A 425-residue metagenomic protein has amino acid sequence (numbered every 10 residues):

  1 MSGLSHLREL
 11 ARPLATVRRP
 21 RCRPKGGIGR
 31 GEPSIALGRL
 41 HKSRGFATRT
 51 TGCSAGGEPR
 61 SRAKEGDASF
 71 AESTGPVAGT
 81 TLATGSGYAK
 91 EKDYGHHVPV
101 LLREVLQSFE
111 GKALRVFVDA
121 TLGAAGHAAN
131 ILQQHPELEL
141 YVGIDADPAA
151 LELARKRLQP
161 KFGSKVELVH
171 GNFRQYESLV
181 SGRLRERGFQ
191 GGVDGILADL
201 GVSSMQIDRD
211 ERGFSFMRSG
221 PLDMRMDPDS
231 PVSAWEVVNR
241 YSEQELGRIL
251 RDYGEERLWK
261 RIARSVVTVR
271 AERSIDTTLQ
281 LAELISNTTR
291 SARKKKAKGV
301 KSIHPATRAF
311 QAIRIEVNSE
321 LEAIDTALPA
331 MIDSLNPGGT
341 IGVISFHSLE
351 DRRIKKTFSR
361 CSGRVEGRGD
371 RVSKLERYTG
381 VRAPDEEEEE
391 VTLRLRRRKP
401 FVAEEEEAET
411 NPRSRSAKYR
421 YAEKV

Functional and structural regions predicted by a protein language model:
S2-V425: S-adenosyl-L-methionine-dependent methyltransferase catalytic core, i.e., the SAM/SAH-binding region
